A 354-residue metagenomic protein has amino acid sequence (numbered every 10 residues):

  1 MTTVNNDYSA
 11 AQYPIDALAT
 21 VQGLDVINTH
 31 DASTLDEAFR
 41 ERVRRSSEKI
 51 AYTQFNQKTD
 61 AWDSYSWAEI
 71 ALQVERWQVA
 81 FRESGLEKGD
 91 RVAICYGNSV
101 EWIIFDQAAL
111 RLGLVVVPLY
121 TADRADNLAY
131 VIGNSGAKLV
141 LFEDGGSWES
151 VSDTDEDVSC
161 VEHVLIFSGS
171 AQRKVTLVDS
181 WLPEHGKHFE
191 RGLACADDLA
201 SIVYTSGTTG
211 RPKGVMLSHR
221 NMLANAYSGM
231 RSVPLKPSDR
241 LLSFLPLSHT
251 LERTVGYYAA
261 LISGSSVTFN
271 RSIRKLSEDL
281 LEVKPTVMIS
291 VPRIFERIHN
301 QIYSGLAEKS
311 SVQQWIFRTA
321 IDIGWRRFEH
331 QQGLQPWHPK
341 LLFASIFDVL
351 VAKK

Functional and structural regions predicted by a protein language model:
M1-N6, E83-S84, R111-S180: Structural core segment of the AMP-binding/adenylate-forming
T2-A10, H30-Y52, L72: A short N-terminal helical cap/helix-turn-helix that marks the beginning of AMP-binding/adenylate-forming
S47-I50, I166, H185-Y204, R211 (+1 more regions): Conserved pre-ATP/AMP-binding loop-to-beta segment of ANL
E48-Q107, R124-A129, D179, H219: Conserved AMP-binding/adenylate-forming core of the ANL superfamily
N56-T59, W148-A196, I302-K354: ANL superfamily adenylate-forming
D63-A68, A200-A226: Conserved AMP-binding A3 loop
Q78, R91, G97-V117, T121-A125 (+3 more regions): A short helix-loop-beta submotif of the ANL/AMP-binding
L223-R240, L247-K353: Conserved AMP-binding/adenylation subdomain of ANL enzymes
